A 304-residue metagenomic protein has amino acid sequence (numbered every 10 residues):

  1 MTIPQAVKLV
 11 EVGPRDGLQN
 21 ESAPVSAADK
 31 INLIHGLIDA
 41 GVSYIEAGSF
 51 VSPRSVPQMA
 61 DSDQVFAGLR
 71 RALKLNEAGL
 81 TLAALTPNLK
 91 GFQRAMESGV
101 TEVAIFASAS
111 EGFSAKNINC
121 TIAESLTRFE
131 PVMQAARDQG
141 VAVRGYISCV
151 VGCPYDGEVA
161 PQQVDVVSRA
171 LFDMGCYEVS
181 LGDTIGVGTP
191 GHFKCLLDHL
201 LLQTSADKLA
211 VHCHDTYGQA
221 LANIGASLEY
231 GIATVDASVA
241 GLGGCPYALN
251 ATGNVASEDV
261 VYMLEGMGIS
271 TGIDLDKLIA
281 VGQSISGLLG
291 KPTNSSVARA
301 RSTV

Functional and structural regions predicted by a protein language model:
M1-V304: Catalytic cores and adjacent flexible loops of soluble metabolic enzymes that perform enolate/carbanion chemistry on
